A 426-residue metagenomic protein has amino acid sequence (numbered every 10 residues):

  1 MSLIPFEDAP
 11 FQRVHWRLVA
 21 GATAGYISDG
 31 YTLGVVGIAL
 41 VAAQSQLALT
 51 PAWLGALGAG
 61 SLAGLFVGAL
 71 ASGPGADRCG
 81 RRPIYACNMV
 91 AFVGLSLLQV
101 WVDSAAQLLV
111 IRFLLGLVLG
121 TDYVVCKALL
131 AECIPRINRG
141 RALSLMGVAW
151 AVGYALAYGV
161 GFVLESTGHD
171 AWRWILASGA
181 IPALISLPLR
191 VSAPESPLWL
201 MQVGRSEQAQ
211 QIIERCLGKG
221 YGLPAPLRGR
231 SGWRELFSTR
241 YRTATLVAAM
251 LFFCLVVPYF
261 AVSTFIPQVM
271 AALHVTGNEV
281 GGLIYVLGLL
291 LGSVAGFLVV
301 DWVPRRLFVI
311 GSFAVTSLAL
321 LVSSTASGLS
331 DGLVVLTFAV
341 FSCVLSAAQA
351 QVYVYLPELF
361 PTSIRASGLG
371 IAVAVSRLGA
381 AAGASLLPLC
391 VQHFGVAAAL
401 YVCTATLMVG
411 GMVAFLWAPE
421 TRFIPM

Functional and structural regions predicted by a protein language model:
M1-M426: Transmembrane-helix signature of 12-pass secondary carriers
